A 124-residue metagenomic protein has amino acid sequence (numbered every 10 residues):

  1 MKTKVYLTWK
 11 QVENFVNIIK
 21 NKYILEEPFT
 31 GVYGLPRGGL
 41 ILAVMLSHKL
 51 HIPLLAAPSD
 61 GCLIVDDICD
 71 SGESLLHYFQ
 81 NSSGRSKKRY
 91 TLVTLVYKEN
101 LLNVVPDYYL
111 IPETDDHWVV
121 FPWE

Functional and structural regions predicted by a protein language model:
M1-E124: PRPP-associated nucleotide enzymes
